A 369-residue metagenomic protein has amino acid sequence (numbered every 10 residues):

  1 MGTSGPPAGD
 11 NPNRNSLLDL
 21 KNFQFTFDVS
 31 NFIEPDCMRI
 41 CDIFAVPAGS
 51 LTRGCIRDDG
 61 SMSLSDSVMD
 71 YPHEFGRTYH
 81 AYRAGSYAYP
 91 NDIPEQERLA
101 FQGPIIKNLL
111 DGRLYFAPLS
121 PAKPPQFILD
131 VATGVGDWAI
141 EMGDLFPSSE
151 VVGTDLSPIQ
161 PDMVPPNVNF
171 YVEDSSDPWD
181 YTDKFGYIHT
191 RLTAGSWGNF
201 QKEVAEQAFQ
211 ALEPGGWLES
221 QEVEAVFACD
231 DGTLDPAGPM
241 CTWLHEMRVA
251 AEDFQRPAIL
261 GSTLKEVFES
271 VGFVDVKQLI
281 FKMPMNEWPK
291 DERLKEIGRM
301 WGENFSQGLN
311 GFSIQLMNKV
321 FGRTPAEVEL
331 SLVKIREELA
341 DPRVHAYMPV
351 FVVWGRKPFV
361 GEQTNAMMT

Functional and structural regions predicted by a protein language model:
G2-N91, E97: N-terminal auxiliary segments of SAM/dcSAM-dependent transferases
D59, Y82-A84, L110, S331-I335: Mobile cap/lid helix-loop segments that border enzyme active or cofactor-binding sites and regulate substrate access
I93-F127, D137, E141: Conserved alpha-helix/loop element of class I SAM-dependent methyltransferases that forms part of the SAM/SAH-binding
A122-D183, Y187, K202-E206: Class I SAM-dependent methyltransferase SAM/SAH-binding core
T190-T193: A short beta-strand submotif of the Rossmann-like class I SAM-dependent methyltransferase core that lines
G195, W217-G308: Conserved catalytic/acceptor-binding region of the Class I
K202-W217: A short glycine-rich, Lys/Arg-flanked "PGG" loop and its adjoining helix->strand segment in the class I
V271-T369: C-terminal lobe and adjacent flexible extensions of AdoMet/dcAdoMet transferase-like proteins
